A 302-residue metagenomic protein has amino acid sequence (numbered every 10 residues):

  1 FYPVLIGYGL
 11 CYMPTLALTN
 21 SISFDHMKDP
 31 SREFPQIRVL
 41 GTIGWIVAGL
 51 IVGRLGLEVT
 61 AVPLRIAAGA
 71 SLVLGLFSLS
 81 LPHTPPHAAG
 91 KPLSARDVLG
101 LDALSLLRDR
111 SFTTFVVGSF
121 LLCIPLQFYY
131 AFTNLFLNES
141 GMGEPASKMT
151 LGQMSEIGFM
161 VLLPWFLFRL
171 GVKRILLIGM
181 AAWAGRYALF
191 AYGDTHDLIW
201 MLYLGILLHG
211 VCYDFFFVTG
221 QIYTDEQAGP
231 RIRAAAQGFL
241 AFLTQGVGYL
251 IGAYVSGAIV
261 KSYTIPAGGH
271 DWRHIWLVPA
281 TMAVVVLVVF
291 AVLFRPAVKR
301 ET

Functional and structural regions predicted by a protein language model:
F1-L18, I22, F120, W200-F215: Hydrophobic core of transmembrane alpha-helices in multi-pass small-molecule transporters, especially MFS/SLC-type
R32-T42, V62-R65, N138-I157, W200-M201 (+2 more regions): Loop-to-transmembrane helix entry
R54-A70, A258-A283: A membrane-interface helix-boundary motif in multi-pass transporters
L55-L57, G158-V172, V260-K261: Helix-to-loop junctions at the C-terminal end of transmembrane segments in multipass secondary transporters
S71-H83, L277-T302: Multi-pass alpha-helical transporter architecture, strongest for 12-TM Major Facilitator/SLC carriers used
P82-G118: Juxtamembrane intracellular "pre-TM" segments in multi-pass secondary transporters
S111-M149, F217, A253: Helix-loop boundary and gating motifs at the non-cytosolic
A181-T195: C-terminal ends and interior cores of transmembrane alpha-helices in multi-pass membrane transporters/permeases
